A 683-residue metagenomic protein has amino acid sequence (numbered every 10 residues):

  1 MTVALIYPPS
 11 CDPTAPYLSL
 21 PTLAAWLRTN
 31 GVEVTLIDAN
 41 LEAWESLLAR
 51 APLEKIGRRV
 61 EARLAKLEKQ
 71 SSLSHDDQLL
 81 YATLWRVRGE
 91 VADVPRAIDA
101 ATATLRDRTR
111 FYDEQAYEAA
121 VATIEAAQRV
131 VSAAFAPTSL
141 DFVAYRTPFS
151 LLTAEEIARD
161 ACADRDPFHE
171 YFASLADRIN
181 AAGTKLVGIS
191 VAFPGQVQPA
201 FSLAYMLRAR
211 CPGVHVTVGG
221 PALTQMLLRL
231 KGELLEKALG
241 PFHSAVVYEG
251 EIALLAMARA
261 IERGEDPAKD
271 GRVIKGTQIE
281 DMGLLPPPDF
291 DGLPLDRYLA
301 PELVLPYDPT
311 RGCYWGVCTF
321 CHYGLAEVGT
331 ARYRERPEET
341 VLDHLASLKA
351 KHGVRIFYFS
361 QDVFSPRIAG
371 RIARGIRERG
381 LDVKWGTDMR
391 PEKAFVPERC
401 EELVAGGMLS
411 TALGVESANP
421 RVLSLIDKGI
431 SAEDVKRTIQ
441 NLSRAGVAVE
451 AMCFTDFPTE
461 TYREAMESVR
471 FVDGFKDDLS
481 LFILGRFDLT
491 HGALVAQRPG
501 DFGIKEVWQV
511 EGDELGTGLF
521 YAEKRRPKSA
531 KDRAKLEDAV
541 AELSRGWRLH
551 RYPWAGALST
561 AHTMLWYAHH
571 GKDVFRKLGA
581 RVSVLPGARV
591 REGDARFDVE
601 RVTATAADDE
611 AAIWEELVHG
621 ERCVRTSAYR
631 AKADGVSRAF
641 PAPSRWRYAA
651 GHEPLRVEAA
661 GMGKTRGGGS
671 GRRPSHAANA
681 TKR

Functional and structural regions predicted by a protein language model:
T2, I6-C11, L18-S19, A39-W44 (+4 more regions): A structural motif corresponding to the C-terminal lobe/cap of the Radical SAM core domain
T2-P8, T22, R28-T29, L48-T138 (+4 more regions): Radical SAM enzyme core and accessory elements
T2-V3, E33, L186, L303-P306: Residues that mark the start of a beta-strand
S10-P13, L18-R28, V32-R50, E54 (+6 more regions): Glycine-rich beta-alpha loop elements in corrinoid/cobalamin-binding modules across cobalamin-dependent enzymes
C11-T14, A43-W44, P194-Q198, T224-M226 (+11 more regions): Flexible loop/turn segments at secondary-structure boundaries
E42-W44, A49, I56-T184, G232-L239 (+5 more regions): Conserved Radical SAM active-site core
D270-Y307, A649-G651, L655-G663, G671-R672: N-terminal [4Fe-4S]-dependent radical SAM core
L284-A448, R470: Radical SAM [4Fe-4S] cluster-binding motif and immediate context
